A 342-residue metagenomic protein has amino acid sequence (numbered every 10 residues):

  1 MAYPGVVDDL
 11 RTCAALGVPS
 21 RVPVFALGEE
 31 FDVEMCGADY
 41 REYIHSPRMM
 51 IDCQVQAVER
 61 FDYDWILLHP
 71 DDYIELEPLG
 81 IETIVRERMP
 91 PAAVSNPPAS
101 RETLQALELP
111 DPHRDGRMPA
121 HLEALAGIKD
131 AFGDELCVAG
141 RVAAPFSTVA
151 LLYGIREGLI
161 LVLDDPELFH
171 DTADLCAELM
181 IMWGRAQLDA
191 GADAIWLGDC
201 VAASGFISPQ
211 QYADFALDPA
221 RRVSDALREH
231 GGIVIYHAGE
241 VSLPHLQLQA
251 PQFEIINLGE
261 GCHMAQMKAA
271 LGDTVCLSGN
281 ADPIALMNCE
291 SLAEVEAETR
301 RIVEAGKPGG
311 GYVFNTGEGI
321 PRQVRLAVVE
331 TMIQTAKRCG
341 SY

Functional and structural regions predicted by a protein language model:
M1-D32, D39-R41, C53, R86-N96 (+1 more regions): Active-site loop segments of alpha/beta catalytic cores
E29-E30, L68-Q105: Alpha/beta catalytic barrel-like cores
M35-A38, P78-L79: Short, glycine/acidic-enriched capping/hinge loops at junctions between secondary-structure elements
P47: Acidic, contiguous internal or C-terminal segments within carbohydrate-active enzymes that form a structured patch used
M50-H69, A186-G191: Catalytic domains of carbohydrate-active enzymes, especially glycoside hydrolases
